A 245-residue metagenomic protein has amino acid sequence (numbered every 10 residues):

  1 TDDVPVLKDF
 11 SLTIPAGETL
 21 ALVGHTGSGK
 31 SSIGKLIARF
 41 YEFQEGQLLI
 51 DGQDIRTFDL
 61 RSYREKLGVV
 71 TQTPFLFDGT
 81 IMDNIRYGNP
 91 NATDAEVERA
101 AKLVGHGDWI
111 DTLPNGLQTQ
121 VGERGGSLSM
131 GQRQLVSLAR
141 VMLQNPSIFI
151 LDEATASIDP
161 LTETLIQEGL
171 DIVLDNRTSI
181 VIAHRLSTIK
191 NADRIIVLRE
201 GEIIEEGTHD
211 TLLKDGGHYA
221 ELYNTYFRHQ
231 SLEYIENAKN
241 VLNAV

Functional and structural regions predicted by a protein language model:
T1-V245: ABC-type nucleotide-binding domain
